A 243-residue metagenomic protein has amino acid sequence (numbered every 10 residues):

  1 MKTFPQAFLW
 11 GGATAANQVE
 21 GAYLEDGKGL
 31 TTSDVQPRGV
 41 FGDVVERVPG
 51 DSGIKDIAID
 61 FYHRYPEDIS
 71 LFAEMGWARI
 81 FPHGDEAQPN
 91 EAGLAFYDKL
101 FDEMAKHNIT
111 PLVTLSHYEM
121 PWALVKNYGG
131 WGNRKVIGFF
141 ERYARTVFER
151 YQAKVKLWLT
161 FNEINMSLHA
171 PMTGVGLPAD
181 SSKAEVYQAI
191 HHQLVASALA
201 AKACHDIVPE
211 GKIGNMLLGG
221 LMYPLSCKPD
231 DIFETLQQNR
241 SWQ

Functional and structural regions predicted by a protein language model:
M1-I69, R79-Q243: Non-catalytic scaffold segments within catalytic domains of secreted glycoside hydrolases
E74-A78: Short loop/turn segments at strand-loop or loop-helix junctions that form parts of catalytic or ligand-binding pockets
